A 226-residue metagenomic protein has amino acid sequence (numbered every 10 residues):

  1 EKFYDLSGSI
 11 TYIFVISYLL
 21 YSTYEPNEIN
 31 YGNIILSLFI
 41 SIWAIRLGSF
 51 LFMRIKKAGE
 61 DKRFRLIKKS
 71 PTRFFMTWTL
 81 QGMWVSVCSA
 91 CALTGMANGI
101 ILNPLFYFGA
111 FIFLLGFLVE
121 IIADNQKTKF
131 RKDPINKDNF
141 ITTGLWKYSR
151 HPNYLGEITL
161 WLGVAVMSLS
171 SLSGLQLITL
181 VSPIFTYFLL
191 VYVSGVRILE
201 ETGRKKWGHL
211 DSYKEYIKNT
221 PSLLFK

Functional and structural regions predicted by a protein language model:
E1-K2, F52-A58, Y192-E200: Helix-to-loop transition at the C-terminal end of transmembrane segments
E1-Y4, G116: Membrane-interface catalytic loops of GT-C/OST-like multi-pass glycosylation enzymes that act
F3-F14, G59-T77, N139-W146, K218 (+1 more regions): Juxtamembrane helix-capping/reentrant segments at transmembrane boundaries
L6, T72-V85, R150-E157: Select subsegments of transmembrane alpha-helices in polytopic membrane proteins, especially boundary-proximal
Y12-A44, C88-Q126, R131-K226: Hydrophobic transmembrane alpha-helices
G32-K68: A basic- and aromatic-enriched beta-loop-alpha substructure that forms the phosphate/nucleotide- and DNA/RNA-contacting
L47-R54, V85-C88, D124: Alpha-helical transmembrane segments and their lipid-water interface positions in multi-pass membrane proteins
S49, K68-R73, S89-T94: Intramembrane alpha-helical segments
